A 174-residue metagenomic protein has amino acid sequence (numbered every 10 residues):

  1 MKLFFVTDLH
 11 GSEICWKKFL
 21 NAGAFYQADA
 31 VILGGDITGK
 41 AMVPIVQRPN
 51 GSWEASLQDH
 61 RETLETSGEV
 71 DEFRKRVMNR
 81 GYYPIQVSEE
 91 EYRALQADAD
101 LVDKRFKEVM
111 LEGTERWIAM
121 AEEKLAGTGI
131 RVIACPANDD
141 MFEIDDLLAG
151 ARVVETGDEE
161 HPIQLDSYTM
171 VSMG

Functional and structural regions predicted by a protein language model:
M1-H10, S167-G174: Active-site-proximal beta-strand elements of phosphoester/diester hydrolases
D8, W16, V31, D36 (+2 more regions): Divalent metal-coordination and catalytic microenvironments
E13-L20, Y26, V43-P44: Catalytic phosphate/metal-binding cores of nucleic-acid and nucleotide-processing enzymes, i.e., regions that mediate
G23, Q27-L33: Proline-aspartate-enriched helix->loop->beta-strand connector
I37-I45, Q58-G129, I133-G174: Conserved catalytic scaffold of divalent metal-dependent phosphoesterases
W53-E54: Acidic, His/Gly-rich catalytic cores of divalent-metal-dependent hydrolytic chemistry
